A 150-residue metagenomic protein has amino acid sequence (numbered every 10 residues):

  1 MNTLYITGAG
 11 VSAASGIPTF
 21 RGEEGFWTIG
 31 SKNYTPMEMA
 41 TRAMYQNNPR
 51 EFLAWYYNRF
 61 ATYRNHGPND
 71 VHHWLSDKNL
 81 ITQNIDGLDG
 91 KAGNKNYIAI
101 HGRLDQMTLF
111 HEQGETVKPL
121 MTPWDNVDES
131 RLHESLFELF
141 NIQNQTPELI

Functional and structural regions predicted by a protein language model:
M1-I150: Conserved catalytic alpha/beta core of Sir2/sirtuin-type deacylases, generalized to analogous enzyme cores that bind
